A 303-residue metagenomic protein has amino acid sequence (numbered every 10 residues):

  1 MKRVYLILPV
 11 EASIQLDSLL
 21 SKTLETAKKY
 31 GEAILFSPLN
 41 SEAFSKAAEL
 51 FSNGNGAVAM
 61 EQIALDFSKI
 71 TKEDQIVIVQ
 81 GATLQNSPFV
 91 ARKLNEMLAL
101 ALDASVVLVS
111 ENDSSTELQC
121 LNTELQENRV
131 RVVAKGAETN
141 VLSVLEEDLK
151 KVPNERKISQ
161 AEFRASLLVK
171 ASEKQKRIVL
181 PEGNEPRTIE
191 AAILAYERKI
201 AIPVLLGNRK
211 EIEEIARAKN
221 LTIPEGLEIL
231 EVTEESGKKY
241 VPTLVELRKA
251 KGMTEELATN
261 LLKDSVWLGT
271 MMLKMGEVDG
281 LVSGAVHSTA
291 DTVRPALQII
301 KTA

Functional and structural regions predicted by a protein language model:
K2-N122: ATP-dependent carboxylate-amine ligase catalytic core
R3-L8, E111-A161: C-terminal lobe/tail of nucleotide-utilizing enzymes
R3-V10, I178-P181, V282: Short, hydrophobic/glycine-enriched beta-strand segments
V4, A43-N53, Q75-A82, L102-S105 (+4 more regions): Gly-rich Lys/Arg/Thr-decorated short loops/hinges at beta-loop-alpha junctions or inter-strand turns that position
I34-L39, L108-S110, V133-G136, A201-K210 (+1 more regions): Short internal beta-strands
Q75-R92, A99, Y240-A303: N-terminal glycine-rich phosphate/adenylate-binding segment common to multiple enzyme folds
V152-G280: Contiguous, glycine/small-aliphatic-enriched amphipathic segments in soluble metabolic enzymes
